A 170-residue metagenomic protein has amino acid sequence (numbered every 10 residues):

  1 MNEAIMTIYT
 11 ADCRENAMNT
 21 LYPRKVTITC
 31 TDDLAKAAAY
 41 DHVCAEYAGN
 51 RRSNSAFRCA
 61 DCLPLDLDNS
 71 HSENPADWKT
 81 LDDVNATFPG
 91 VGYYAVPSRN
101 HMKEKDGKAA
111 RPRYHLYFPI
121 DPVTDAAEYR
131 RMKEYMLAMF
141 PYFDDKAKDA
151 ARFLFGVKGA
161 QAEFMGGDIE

Functional and structural regions predicted by a protein language model:
M1-Y114, F118-R131: Signature for HUH/AEP ssDNA processing cores
R14, I169-E170: Epigenetic mark-reader domains in eukaryotic nuclear proteins
F88-G92, E134-D144: A common structural junction motif
M102-K103, P122-T124, D145-I169: Short, conserved secondary-structure transition motifs
A126-K133, L137, F153: Hydrophobic, well-ordered secondary-structure segments
